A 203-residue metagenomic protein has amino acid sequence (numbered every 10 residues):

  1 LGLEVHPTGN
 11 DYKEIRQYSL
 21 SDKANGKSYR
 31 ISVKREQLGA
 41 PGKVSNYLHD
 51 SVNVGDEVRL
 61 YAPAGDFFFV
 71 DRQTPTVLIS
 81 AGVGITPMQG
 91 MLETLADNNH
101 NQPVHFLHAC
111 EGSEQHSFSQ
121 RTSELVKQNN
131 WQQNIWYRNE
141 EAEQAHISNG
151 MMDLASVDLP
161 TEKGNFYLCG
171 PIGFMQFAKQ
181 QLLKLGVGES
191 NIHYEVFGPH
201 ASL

Functional and structural regions predicted by a protein language model:
L1-E57, A96, C110-G112, S123 (+1 more regions): Ferredoxin-reductase
E14-Y29, V70-V83, L185: Short, compositionally biased
A24, P63, P87, P171-I172: Proline-centered helix-kink/hinge sites
Y61-Q73: A short, basic/flexible loop-to-alpha-helix module at the beginning of a structural domain
T74, T94-V104: Conserved S-adenosyl-L-methionine
I85-D97: Histidine-anchored nucleotide/phosphate-binding helix
P103-L203: Reductase modules of NAD(P)H-dependent flavoproteins
